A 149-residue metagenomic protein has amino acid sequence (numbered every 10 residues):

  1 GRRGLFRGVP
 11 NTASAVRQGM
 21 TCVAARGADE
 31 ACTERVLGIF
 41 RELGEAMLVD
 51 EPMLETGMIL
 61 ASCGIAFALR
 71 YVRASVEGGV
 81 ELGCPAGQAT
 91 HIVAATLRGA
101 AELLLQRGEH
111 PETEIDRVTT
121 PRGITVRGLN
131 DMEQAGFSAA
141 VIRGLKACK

Functional and structural regions predicted by a protein language model:
G1-T12: Rossmann-fold dehydrogenase core element
R2-G4, M20-T56, F67-G108: Internal alpha-helical scaffold of NAD(P)-dependent oxidoreductase catalytic cores
F6, L54-I59, P111-D116: Short pre-catalytic strand/loop immediately N-terminal to key active-site residues, enriched for Gly-Thr
R7-V9, A24, T119: Short beta-strand segments
A13-S14, R107: Alpha/beta catalytic cores of group-transfer enzymes, especially the acyltransferase/condensing modules of polyketide
A15-G19: Short, charged, surface-exposed secondary-structure boundary motifs
H91-K149: NAD(P)-dependent Rossmann-like dehydrogenase/reductase catalytic/cofactor-binding core
